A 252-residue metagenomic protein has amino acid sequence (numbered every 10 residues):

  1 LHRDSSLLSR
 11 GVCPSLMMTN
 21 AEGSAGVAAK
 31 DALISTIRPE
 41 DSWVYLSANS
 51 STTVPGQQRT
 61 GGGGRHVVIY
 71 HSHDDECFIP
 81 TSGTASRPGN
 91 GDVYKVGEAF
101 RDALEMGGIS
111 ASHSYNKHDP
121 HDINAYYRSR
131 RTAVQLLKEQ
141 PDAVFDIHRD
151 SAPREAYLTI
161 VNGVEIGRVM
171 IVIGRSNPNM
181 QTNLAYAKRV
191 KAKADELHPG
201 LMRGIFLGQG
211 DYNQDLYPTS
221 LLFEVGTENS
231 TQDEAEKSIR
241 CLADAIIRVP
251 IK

Functional and structural regions predicted by a protein language model:
L1-V68, I79: Non-catalytic propeptide/linker segments at domain boundaries
V67-R87: Short glycine-rich His-centered loop
D74-C77, K117-H121, R149-R154, S176-N179 (+2 more regions): Solvent-exposed loop/turn segments at secondary-structure junctions within structured extracellular/periplasmic domains
R87-K95, I123-Y127, N177-A185, N229-K237: Soluble non-cytosolic domains of exported or imported proteins
R87-L158: Catalytic-core regions of hydrolytic enzymes
P153-P178, A187: A short, glycine/acidic-enriched catalytic loop
N179-I205: Active-site-adjacent substrate-binding region of metalloamidase/peptidase-like peptide-processing proteins
G204-K252: Active-site-adjacent mobile loop/cap segments within catalytic or ligand-binding domains
